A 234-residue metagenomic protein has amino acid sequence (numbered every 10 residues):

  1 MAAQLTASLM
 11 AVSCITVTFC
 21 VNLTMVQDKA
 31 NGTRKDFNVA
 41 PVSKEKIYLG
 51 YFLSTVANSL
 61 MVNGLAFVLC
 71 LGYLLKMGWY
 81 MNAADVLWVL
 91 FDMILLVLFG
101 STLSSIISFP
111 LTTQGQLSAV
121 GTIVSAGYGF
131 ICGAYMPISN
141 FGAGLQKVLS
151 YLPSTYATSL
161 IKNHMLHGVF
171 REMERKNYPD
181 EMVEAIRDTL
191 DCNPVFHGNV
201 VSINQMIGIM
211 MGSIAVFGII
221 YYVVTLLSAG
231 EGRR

Functional and structural regions predicted by a protein language model:
A2-T24: Long, hydrophobic alpha-helical segments
L9, D28, F37, Y51-F52 (+4 more regions): Residue-level recognition of transmembrane alpha-helices in multi-pass small-molecule transporters/permeases
V12, V62, A66-L74, G129-M136 (+1 more regions): Structural signal for membrane-spanning alpha-helices in multi-pass inner-membrane proteins, emphasizing helix cores
T18-V42: Transmembrane helix boundary and interhelical loop/hinge segments in multi-pass membrane proteins
Q27, A40, L71, L75 (+3 more regions): Transmembrane helix-loop junction
K44, F52-Y128: Alpha-helical transmembrane segments and their short interhelical loops
S108-V169: Transmembrane helix segments
K176-R234: Junction motif at the cytosolic side of a transmembrane helix
